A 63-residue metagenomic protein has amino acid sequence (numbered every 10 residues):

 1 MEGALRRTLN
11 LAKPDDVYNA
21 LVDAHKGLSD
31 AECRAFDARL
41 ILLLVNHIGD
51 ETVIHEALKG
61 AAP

Functional and structural regions predicted by a protein language model:
E2-R6, A12-D16, D23, A31 (+3 more regions): N-terminal intrinsically disordered, cationic/polar leader segments that include organellar targeting peptides
N10-L11, L43: General helical structural elements
A24-S29, F36: Active-site flanking loop/helix segments enriched in acidic
A35-T52: Short, charge-rich amphipathic interface segments used for partner binding and complex assembly
R39, A62-P63: Residue-level signal for alpha-helical context at structural boundaries
